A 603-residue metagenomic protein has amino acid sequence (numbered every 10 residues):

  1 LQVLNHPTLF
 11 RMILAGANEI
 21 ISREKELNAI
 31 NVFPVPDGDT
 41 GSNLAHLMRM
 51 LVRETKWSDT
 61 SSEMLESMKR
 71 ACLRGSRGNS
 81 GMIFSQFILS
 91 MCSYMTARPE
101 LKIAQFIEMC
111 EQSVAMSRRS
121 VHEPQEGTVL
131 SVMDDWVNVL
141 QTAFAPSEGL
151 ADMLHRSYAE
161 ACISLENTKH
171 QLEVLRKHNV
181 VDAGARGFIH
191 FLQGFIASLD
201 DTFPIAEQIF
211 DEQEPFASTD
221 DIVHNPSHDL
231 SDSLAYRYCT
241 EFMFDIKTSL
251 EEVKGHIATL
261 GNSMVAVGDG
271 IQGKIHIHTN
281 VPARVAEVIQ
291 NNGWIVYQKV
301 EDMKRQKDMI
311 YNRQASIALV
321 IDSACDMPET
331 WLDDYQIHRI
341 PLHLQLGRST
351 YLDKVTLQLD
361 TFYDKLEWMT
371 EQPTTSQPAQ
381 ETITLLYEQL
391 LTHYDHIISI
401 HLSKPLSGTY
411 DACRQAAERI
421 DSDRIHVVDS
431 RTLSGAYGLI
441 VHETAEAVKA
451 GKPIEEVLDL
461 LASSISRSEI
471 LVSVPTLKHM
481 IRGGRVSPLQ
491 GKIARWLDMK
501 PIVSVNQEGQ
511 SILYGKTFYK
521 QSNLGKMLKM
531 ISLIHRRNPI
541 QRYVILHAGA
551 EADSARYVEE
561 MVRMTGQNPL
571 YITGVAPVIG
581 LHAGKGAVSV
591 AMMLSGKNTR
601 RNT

Functional and structural regions predicted by a protein language model:
L1-K56, K69-R70, H256-A266, T279-E287 (+3 more regions): Generic N-terminal targeting/processing segments that precede catalytic cores or assembly contacts
P7-F10, L14, N18, S22-R23 (+6 more regions): Acidic, glycine-enriched active-site microenvironments
N43-M68, T356-L391: Glycine-rich oxoanion-binding loops at beta->alpha junctions
G78, S85-L89, S399-D421, L439-H442: Short Gly/Thr/Asp-enriched flexible loops that form oxyanion-binding sites at enzyme active sites
A115-R119, S131-Q272, Q306, N312-A318 (+5 more regions): Mixed-charge interfacial surface used for oligomerization/domain docking and macromolecular partner engagement
A266-G268, N292-K307: Conserved short beta-strand edge segments in small beta-sheet-based binding/regulatory domains
I271-N280: A generic structural motif
V320-P378, T382: N-terminal glycine-rich anion-binding loop in soluble enzyme alpha/beta folds
